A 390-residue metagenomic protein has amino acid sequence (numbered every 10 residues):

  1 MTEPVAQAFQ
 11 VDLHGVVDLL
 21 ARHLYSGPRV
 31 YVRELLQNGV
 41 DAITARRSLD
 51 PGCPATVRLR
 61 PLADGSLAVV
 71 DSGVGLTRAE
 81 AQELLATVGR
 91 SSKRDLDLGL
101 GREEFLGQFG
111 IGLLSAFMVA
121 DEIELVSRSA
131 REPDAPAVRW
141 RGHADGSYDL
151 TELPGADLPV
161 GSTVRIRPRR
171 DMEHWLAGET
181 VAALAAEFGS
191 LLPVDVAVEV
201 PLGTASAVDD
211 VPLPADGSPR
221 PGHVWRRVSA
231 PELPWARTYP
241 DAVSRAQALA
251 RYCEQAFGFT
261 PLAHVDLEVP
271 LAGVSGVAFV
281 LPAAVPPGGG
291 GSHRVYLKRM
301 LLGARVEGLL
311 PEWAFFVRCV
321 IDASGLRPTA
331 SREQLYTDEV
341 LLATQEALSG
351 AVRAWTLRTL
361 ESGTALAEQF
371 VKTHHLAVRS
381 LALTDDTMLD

Functional and structural regions predicted by a protein language model:
M1-G178, A183: GHKL (Bergerat-fold) ATPase N-terminal catalytic module, capturing the glycine-rich phosphate-binding loop and acidic
F105, V126-S147, R169-M172, E179-D390: GHKL/Bergerat-fold ATPase module in large chromosome/replication-associated machines
